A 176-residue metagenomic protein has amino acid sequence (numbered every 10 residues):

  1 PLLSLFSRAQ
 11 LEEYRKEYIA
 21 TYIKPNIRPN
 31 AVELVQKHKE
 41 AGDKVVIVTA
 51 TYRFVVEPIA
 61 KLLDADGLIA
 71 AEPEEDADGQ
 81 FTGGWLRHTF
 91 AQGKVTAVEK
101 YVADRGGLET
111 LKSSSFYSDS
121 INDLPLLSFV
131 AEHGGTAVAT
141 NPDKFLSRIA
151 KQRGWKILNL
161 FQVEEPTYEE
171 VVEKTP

Functional and structural regions predicted by a protein language model:
P1-S4: N-terminal helical cap/lid subdomain that shapes the substrate entry/recognition surface in HAD-like hydrolases
R8-K16, A20-P176: C-terminal cap/substrate-recognition subdomain and adjoining C-terminal extension of metal-dependent phosphatase-like
